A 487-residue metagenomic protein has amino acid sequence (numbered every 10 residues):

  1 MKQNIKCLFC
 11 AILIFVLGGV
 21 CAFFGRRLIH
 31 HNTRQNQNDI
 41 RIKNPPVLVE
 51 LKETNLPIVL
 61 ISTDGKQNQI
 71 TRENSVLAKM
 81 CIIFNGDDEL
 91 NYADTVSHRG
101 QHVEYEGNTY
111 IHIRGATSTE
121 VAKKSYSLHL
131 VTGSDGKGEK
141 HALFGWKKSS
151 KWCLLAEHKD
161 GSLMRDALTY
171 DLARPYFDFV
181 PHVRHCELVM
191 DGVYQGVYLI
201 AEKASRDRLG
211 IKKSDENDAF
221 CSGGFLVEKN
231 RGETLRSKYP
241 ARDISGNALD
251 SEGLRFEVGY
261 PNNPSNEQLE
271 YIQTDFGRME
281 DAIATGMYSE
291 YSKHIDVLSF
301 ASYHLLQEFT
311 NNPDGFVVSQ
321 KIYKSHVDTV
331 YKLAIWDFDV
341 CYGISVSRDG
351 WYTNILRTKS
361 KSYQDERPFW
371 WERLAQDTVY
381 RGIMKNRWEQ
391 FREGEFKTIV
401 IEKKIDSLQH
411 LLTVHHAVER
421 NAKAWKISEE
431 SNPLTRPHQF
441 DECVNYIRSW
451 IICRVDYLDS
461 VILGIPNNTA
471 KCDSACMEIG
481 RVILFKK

Functional and structural regions predicted by a protein language model:
K2-K487: Phosphate/dinucleotide-binding and metal-coordinating scaffold of catalytic cores in nucleotide-dependent enzymes
